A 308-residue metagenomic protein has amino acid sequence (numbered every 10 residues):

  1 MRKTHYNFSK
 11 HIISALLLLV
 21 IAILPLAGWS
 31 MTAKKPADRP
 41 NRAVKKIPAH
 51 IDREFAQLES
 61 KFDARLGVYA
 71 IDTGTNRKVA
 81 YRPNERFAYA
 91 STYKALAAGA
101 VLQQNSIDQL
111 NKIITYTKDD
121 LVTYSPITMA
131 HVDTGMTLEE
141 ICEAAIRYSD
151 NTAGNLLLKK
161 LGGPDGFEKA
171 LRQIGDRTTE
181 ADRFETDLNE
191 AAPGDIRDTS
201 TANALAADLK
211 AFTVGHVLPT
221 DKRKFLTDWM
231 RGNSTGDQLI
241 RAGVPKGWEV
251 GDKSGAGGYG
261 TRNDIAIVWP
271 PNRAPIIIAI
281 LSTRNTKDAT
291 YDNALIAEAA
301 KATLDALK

Functional and structural regions predicted by a protein language model:
R2-L16: N-terminal Sec-pathway targeting helices
A15-P25: Bacterial N-terminal signal peptides
A27-K61, K78, K159-D165, A207-Q238 (+3 more regions): Structured C-terminal helix/loop/strand segments within mature extracytoplasmic catalytic/sensor domains
A64-R86: Short, conserved catalytic-motif segment at the N-terminal edge
R65, N155-V214: Mid-domain, small-residue-enriched loop/turn segments at the edges of structured enzyme/sensor domains
T73, N111-I127, L161-G162, L188 (+1 more regions): Acidic helix-start/capping segments at beta-turn-to-alpha-helix junctions
N76, F87-Y116, A145, I278: Active-site SXXK
L121-L157, P164: Conserved catalytic neighborhood of penicillin-recognizing serine enzymes
